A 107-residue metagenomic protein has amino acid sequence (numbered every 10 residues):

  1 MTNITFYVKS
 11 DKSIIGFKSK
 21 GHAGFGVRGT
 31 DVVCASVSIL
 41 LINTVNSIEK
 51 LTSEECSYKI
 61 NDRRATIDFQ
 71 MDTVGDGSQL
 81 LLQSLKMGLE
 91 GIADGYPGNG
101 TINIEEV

Functional and structural regions predicted by a protein language model:
M1-V32, L41-I42, N46-V107: N-terminal intrinsically disordered, cationic/polar leader segments that include organellar targeting peptides
A35: A short mixed-secondary-structure module that forms the rim of ligand-binding clefts
